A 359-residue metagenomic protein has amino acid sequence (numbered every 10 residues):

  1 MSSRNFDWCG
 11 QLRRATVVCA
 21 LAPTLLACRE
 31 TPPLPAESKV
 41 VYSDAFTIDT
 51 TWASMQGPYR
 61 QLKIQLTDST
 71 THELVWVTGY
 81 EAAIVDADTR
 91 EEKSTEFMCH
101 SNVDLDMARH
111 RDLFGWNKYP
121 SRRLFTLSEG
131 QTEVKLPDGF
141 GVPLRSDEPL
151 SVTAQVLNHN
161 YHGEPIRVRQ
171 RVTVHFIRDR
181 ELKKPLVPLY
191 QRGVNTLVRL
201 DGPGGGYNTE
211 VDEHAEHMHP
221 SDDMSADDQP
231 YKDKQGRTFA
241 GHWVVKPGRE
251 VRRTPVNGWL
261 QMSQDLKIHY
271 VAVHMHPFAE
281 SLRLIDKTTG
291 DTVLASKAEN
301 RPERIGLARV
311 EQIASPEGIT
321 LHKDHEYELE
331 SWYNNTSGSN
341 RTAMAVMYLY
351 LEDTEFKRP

Functional and structural regions predicted by a protein language model:
M1-S3, V40: Short linear motifs centered on Gly/Pro in flexible linkers and helix caps
S3-T16: Bacterial N-terminal signal peptides that target proteins for export
A15-P23: Sec-dependent N-terminal signal peptides
L25-A27: C-terminal motif of bacterial Sec signal peptides marking the signal peptidase cleavage site
E30-P359: Beta-strand-centric surfaces of beta-sandwich/beta-rich domains
